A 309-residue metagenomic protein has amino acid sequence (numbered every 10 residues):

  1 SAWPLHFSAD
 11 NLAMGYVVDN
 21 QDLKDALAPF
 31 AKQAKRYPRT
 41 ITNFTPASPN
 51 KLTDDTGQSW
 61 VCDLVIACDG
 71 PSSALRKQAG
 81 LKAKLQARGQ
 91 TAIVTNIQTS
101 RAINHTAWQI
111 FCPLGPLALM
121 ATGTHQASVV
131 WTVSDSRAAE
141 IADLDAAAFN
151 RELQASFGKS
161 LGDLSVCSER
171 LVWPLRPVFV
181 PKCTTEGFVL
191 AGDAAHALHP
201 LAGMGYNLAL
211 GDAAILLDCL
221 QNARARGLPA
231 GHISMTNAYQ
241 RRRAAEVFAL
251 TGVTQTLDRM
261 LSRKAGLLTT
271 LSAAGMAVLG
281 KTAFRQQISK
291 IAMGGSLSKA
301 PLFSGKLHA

Functional and structural regions predicted by a protein language model:
S1-Q78, L85-T91: Conserved N-terminal helical subregion
N20-K24, A28, Q90, V94 (+6 more regions): A general structural signal for well-ordered alpha-helical segments in protein cores
A26, A74-L75, A118, T256 (+1 more regions): Phosphate- and divalent-cation-binding pockets in alpha/beta enzyme and binding domains that engage nucleotide-derived
S48, I103, A209: Pyridoxal 5′-phosphate
T53, Q58-V172: Conserved FAD-binding catalytic core of PHBH/FMO-like flavoproteins
A139-I233: FAD/FMN-dependent oxidoreductases across multiple families
D218-A309: C-terminal helical "tail/cap" subdomain of flavin- and related membrane-associated enzymes
